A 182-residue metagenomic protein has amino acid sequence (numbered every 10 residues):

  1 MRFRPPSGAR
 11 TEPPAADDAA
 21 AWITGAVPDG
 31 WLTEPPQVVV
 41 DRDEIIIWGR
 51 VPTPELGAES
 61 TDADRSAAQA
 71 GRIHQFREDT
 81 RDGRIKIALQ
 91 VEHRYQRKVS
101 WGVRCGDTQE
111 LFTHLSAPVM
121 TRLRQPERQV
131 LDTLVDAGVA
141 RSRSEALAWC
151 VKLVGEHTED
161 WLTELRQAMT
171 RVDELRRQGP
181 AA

Functional and structural regions predicted by a protein language model:
M1-P14: N-terminal presequence-like segments and adjacent domain-start helices
A26-E34, V91-K98: Short secondary-structure junctions
D29-L56: Short edge beta-strands and adjacent turn/loop segments
V99-R122, R176-G179: Short Lys/Arg-rich basic patches
A117-L131, M169: Short amphipathic alpha-helix starts
P126-S144: Surface-exposed, Lys/Arg-rich phosphate-binding patches that contact polyanionic backbones
R143-L162: Short, basic amphipathic alpha-helical segments that act as recognition/interaction helices in nucleic-acid-binding
H157-A182: Short, positively charged interaction helices/loops
